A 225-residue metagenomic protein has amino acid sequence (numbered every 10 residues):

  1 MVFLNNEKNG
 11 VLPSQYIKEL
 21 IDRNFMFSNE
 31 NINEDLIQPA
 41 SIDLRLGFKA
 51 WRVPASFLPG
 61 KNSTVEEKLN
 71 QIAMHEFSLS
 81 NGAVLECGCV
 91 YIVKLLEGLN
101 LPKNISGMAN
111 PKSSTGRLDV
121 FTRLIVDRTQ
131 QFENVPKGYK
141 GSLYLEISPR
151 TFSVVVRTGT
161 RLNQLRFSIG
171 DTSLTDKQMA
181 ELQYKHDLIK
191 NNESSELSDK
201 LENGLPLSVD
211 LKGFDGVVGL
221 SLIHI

Functional and structural regions predicted by a protein language model:
M1-I223: Non-catalytic terminal segments and appended small domains
